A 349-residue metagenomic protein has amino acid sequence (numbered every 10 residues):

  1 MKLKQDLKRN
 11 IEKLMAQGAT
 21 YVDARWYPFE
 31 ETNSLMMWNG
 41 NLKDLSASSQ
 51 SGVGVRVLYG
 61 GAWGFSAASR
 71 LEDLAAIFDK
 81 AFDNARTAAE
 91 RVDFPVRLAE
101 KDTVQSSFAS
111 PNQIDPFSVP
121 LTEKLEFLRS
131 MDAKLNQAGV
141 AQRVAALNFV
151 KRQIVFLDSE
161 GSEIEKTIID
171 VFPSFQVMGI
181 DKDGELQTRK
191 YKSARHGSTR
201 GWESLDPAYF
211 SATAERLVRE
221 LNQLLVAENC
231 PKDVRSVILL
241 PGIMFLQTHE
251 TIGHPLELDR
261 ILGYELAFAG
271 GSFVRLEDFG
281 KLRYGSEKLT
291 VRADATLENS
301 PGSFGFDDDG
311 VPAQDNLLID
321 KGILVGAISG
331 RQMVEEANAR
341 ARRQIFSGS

Functional and structural regions predicted by a protein language model:
M1-S349: N-terminal small-residue-enriched
